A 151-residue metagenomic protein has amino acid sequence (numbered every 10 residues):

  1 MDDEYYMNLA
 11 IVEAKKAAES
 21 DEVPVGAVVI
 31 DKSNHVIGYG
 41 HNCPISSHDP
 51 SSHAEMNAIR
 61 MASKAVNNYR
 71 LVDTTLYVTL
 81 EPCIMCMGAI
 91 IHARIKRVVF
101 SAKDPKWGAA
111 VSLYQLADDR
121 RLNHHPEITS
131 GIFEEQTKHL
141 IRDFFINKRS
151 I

Functional and structural regions predicted by a protein language model:
M1-S20, V36, P82-I151: Zinc-dependent deaminase
A10, A14-A17, A27, G38 (+2 more regions): Small-residue (primarily alanine) positions within well-ordered alpha-helices, especially packing/interaction faces
D21-V25, V72: Short, basic and Ser/Thr-rich N-terminal targeting/leader segments
V25-N34: Short beta-strand scaffold segments in enzyme catalytic cores
I37-I45: Short beta->alpha transition motifs characteristic of CBS
P44, V78, A102: Residues that line or immediately flank small-molecule/substrate-binding pockets and catalytic motifs
S46-M56: A short, polar/charged loop-to-alpha-helix boundary motif
N68-L80: Immediate flanking context of iron-sulfur cluster ligation sites
